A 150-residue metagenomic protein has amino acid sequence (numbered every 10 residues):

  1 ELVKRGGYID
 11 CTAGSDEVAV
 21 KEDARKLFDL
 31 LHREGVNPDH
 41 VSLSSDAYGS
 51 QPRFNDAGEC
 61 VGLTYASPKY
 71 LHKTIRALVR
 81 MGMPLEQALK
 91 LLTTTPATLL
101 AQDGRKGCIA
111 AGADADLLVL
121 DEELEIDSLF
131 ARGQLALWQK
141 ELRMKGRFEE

Functional and structural regions predicted by a protein language model:
E1-C11, A19-S42, E86-Q87: Histidine/acidic residue-rich metal-binding segments in metalloenzymes
R5, G49-S50, E122-I126: Electropositive, surface-exposed helix/loop patches at the edges of structured domains that serve as adaptable
R5-C11, D29-H32, V61-T64, A136-K140 (+1 more regions): Short, low-complexity, polar/charged sequence segments that are solvent-exposed and flexible
T12-D16, D46-Y48: Histidine- and/or cysteine-centered catalytic micro-motif in compact active-site loops
E17-V20, T94-T95, S128: Short secondary-structure capping/turn micro-motifs that flank functional sites
R25-F28, Q102-D103, Q134-L137: Short low-complexity, flexible loop/linker segments enriched in glycine and/or proline with clustered acidic
H32-A113, V119: His/Asp/Glu-enriched, well-ordered alpha-helical/loop segment that forms or immediately abuts the divalent-metal
T98, I109-E150: C-terminal cap of metal-dependent C-N hydrolases
